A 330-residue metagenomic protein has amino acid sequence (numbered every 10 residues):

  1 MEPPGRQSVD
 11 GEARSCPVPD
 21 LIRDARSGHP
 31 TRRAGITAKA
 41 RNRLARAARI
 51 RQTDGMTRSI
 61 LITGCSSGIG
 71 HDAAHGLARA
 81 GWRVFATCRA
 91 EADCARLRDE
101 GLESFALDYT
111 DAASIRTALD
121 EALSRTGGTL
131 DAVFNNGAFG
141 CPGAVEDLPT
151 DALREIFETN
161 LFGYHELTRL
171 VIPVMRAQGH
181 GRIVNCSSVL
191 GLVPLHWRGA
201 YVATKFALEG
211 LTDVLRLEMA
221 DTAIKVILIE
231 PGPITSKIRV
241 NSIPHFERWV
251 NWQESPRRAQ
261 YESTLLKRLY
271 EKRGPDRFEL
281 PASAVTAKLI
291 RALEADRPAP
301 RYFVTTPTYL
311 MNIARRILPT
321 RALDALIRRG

Functional and structural regions predicted by a protein language model:
S66-S67: Conserved glycine-rich cofactor-binding loop
E100-A113: Rossmann-fold cofactor-recognition segment
A144-V145, A152-R154: Substrate-binding pocket helix/loop in short-chain dehydrogenase/reductase
T168, T204-A207: Active-site helix of classical SDR
T168-R169, D213: A short, exposed helix-loop element centered on a Lys and neighboring polar residues
S188: Residue(s) in the substrate-gating loop at a strand-loop-helix junction that position the organic substrate next
D221-R273: C-terminal beta-strand-loop-alpha-helix "lid" module of Rossmann-like NAD(P)-dependent dehydrogenases
